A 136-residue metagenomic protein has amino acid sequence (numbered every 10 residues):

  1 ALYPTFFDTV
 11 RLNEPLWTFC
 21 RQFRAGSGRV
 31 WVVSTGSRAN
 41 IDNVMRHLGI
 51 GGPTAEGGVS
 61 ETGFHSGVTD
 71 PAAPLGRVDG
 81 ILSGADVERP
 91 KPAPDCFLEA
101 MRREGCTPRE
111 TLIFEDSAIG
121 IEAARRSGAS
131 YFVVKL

Functional and structural regions predicted by a protein language model:
A1-G28: Metal-dependent phosphoesterase signature
V10-E14, K91, E115: Conserved phosphate-coordination/catalytic loops
F23, E104, Y131-V134: Alpha-helix C-terminal capping segments
R29, S130: Residue-level detector of anion-binding/catalytic polar loops
W31, S37-L112, A118-R126: Substrate-recognition "cap/lid" segment bordering the active-site pocket of phosphatases
S117-G120, Y131-L136: Short glycine/proline-centered loop/turn elements that form peptide/ligand docking sites
